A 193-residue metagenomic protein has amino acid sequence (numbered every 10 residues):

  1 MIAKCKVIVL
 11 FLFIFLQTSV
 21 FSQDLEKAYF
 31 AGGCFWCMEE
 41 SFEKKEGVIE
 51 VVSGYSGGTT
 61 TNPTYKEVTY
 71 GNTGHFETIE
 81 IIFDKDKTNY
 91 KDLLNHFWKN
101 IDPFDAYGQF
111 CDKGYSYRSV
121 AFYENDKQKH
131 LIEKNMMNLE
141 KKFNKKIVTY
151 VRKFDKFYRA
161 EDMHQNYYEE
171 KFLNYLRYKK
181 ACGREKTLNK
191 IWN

Functional and structural regions predicted by a protein language model:
M1-I2: N-terminal hydrophobic targeting signals that begin at the initiator methionine
C5-Q17: Bacterial N-terminal signal peptides
F21-N193: Flexible coil/turn and secondary-structure edge motifs
